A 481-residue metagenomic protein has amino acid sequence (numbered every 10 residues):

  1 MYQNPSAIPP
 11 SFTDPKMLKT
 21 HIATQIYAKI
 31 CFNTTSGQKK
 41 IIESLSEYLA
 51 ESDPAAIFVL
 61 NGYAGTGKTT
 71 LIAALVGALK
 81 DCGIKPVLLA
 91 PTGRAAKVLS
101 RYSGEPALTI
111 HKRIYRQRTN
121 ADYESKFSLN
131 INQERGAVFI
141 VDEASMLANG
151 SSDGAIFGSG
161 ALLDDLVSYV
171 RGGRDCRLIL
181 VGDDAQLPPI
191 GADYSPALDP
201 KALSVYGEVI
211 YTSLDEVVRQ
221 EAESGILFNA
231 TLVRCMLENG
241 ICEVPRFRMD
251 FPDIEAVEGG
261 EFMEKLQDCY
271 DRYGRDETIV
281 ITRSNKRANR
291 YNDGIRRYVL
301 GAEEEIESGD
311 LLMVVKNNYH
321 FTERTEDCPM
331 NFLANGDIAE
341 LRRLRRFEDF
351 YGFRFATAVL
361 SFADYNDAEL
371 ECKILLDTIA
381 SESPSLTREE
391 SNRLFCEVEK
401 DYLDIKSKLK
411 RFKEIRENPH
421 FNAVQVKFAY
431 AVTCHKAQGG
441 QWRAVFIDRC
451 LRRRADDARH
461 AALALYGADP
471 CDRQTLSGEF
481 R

Functional and structural regions predicted by a protein language model:
Y2-I8, F12-E51, A55-A56: Pre-P-loop entry segment of helicase/translocase ATPase cores
S11, L18-A23, I41-L45, D53 (+2 more regions): Conserved helicase motor core of P-loop NTPases
T34, L88, V280: Conserved SAM-binding loop
Q38, T92, S284, G439: Short, conserved phosphate/pyrophosphate- and ester-handling motifs at nucleotide-, phospho-/glycolipid
I42-E43, E47, S52-M249: ASCE P-loop NTPase helicase motor core
A55, G93, R346, K427 (+1 more regions): Catalytic phosphate/metal-binding cores of nucleic-acid and nucleotide-processing enzymes, i.e., regions that mediate
G104, I295-V299, A462-Y466: Short, solvent-exposed amphipathic alpha-helical segments in soluble enzyme and RNA/protein-processing domains
F350-R481: C-terminal accessory regions
